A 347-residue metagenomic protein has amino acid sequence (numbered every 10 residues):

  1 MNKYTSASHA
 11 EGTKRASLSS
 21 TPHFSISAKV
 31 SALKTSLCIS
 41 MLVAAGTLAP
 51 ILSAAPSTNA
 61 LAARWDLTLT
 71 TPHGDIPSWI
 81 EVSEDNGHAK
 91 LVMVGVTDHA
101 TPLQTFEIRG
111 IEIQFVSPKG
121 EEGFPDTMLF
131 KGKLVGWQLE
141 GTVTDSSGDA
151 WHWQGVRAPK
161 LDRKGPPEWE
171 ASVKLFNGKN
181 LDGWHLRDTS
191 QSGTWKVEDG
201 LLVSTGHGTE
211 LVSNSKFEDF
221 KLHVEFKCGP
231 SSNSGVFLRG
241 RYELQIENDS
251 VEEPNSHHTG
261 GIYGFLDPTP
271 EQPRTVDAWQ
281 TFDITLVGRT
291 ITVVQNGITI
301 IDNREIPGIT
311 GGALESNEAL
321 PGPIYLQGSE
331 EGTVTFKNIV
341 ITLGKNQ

Functional and structural regions predicted by a protein language model:
M1-L33: N-terminal secretory signal peptides that target proteins for export/translocation
H9-E11, S19-S20, A32, S40-M41 (+3 more regions): A ubiquitous, low-specificity "background" feature that marks scattered single residues across proteins without
R15, I26, G46-T47, L211: Hydrophobic alpha-helical membrane context
L18, P22-A28, I39, I111 (+2 more regions): Hydrophobic transmembrane signal anchors and adjacent membrane-proximal interface regions, especially in viral
K34-P50: Bacterial N-terminal signal peptides
A55-P56: Boundary of Sec targeting at the N-terminus
N59-A60, R64-Q347: Carbohydrate-interacting regions of secretory-pathway proteins
